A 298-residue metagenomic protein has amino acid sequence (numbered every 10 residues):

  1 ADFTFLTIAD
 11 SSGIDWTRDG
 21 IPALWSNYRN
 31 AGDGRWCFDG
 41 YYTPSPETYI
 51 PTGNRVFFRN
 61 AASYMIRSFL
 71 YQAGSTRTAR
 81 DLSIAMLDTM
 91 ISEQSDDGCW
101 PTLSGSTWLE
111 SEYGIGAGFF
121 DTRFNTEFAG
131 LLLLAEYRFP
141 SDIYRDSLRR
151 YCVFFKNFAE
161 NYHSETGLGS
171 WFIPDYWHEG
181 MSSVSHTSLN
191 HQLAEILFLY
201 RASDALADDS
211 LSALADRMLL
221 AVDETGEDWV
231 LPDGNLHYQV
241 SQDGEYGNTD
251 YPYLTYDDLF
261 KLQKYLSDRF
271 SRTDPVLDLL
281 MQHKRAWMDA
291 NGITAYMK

Functional and structural regions predicted by a protein language model:
A1-S12: Short Pro-Gly-centered flexible turn/kink motifs
D19-R55, R80-T102, D142-L168, S210-N235 (+1 more regions): Long, well-ordered core segments of solenoidal/helical folds
D33-V56, C99-D121, S164-S188, L231-L259 (+1 more regions): Carbohydrate-binding/catalytic loop surfaces
G53-Q72, G118-E136, H186-S203, G244-Y265: Well-ordered alpha-helical segments within folded domains of soluble proteins
R59, T76-S83, D121, N125 (+4 more regions): Alpha-helix initiation and capping sites
A73, A135-D142, A202-S212, R269: Inter-helical turn/loop segments and adjacent helix faces that build the functional surface of alpha-helical bundle
D96-A159: Acidic/His-rich structured neighborhood in mature extracellular/periplasmic domains
H178-M218: Flexible, glycine-rich surface segments
